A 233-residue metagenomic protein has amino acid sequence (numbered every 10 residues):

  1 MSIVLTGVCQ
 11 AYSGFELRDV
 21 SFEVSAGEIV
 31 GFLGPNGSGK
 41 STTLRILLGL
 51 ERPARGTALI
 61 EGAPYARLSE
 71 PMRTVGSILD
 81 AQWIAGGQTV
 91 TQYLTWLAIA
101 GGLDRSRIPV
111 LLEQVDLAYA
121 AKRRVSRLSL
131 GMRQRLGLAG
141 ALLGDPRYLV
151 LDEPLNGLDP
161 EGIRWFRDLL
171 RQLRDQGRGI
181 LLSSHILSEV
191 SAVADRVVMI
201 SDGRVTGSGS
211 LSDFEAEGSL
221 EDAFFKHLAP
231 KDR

Functional and structural regions predicted by a protein language model:
L48: Helix-to-loop junction immediately C-terminal to a conserved catalytic motif
G56-P71: Conserved ABC transporter NBD signature motif
T95, I99, R105-A120: Conserved ABC ATPase "signature" region
L138: Hydrophobic anchor residue at the start of the ABC signature
L149-E153: Catalytic Walker B motif of ABC-type/P-loop ATPase nucleotide-binding domains
S208-G209: ABC ATPase "signature
